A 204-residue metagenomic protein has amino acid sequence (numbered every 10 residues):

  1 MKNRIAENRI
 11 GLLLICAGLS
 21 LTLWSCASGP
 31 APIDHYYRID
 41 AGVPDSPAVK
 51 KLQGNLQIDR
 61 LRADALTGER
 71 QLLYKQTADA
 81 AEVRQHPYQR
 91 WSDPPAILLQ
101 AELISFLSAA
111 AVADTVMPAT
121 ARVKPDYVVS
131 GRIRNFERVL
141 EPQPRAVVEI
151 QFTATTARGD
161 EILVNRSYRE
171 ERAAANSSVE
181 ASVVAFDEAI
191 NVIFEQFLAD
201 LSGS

Functional and structural regions predicted by a protein language model:
K2-I15: Bacterial N-terminal signal peptides that target proteins for export
L13-L23: Bacterial N-terminal signal peptides
C26-P95, G203-S204: A structural "domain/chain start" motif
A27-P47, K51, A109-G159, A175: Surface-exposed short loop/turn segments
L61, R132-F136, R169-E170: Generic short beta-strand segments
A81-S92, R158-A199: Short secondary-structure boundary motifs at beta->alpha junctions and helix caps
I104, S108-V112, L198-G203: Sec-exported extracytoplasmic/periplasmic mature domains
